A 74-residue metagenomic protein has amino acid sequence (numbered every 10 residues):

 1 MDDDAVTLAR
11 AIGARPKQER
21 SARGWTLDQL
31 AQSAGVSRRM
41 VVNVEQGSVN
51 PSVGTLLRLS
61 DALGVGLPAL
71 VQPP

Functional and structural regions predicted by a protein language model:
M1, Q72-P74: Short, charged recognition helix plus adjacent turn of helix-turn-helix-like nucleic-acid-binding domains
M1-A11: A detector for short, charged/polar N-terminal pre-domain segments
A14-Q32: Short basic helix-loop element that most often maps to the first helix and adjoining turn of HTH DNA-binding modules
G35-V49: Recognition helix of helix-turn-helix/homeodomain-like DNA-binding domains that insert into the DNA major groove
Q46, V65, Q72: Short, conserved catalytic or interaction motifs in soluble domains
G54-A69: DNA major-groove recognition helix of helix-turn-helix/homeodomain DNA-binding modules
